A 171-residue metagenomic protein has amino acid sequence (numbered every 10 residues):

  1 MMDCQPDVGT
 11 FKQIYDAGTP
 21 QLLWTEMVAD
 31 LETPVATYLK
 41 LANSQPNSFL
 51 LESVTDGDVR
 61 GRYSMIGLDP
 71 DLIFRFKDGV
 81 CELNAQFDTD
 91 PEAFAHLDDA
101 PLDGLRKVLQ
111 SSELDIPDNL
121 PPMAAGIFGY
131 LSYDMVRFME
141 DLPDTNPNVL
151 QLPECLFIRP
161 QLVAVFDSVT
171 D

Functional and structural regions predicted by a protein language model:
M1-D171: Signature of the chorismate-utilizing enzyme
